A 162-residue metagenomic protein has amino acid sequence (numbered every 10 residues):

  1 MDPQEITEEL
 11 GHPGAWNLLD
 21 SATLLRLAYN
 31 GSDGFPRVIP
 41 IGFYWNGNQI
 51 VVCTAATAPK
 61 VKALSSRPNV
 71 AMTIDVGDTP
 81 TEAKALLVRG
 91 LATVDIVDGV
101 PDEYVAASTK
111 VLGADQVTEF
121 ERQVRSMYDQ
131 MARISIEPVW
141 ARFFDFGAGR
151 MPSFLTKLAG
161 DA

Functional and structural regions predicted by a protein language model:
M1-L10, A83-A162: Charged, gly/pro-rich active-site loop segments
M1-R26: Short, basic/aromatic recognition patches
S21-A22, S66-R67, Q130: Structured helix-beta-strand junction loops
T23-A56, L64, A71-D75, K84-L87: Short beta-strand segments
T23-L24, N69, Q116, A141: Generic structural signal for secondary-structure transition and capping sites
A56-T57, V139: A generic "binding-loop/recognition-motif" signal
T79: AMP-binding (ANL) adenylation modules
